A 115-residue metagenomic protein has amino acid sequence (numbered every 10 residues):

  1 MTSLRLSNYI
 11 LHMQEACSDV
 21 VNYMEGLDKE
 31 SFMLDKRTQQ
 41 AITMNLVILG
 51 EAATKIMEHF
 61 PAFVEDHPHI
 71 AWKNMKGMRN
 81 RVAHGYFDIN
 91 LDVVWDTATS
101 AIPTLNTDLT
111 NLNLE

Functional and structural regions predicted by a protein language model:
M1-E115: Solvent-exposed interaction patches of small proteins and small membrane subunits
